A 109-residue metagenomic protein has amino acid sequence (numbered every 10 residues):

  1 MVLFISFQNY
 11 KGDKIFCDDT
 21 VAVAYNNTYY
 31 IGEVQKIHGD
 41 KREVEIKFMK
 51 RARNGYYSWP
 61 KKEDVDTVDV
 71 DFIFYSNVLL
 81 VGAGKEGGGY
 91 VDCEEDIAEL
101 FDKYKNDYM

Functional and structural regions predicted by a protein language model:
M1, D40-R42: Long, low-complexity acidic tracts
M1-C17: Mixed-charge, Lys/Arg-rich low-complexity intrinsically disordered regions
G12, N27, N54-G55: Intrinsic-disorder/low-complexity loop/linker signature
T28-H38: Short beta-strand-centered aromatic/proline hotspots
E43-M109: Epigenetic mark-reader domains in eukaryotic nuclear proteins
